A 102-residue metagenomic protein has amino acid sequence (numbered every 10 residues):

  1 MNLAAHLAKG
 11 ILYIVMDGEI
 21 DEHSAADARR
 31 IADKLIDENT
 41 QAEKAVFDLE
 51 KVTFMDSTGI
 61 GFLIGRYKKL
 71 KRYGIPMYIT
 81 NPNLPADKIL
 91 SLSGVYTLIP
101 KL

Functional and structural regions predicted by a protein language model:
M1-L3, L102: Absolute protein N-terminus
N2, G10, K51-T53: A residue-level detector for conformationally permissive "hinge/kink" positions
A4-R30: STAS-typified acidic loop motif
E22-L98: Amphipathic alpha-helical interaction surfaces in cytosolic regulatory modules
